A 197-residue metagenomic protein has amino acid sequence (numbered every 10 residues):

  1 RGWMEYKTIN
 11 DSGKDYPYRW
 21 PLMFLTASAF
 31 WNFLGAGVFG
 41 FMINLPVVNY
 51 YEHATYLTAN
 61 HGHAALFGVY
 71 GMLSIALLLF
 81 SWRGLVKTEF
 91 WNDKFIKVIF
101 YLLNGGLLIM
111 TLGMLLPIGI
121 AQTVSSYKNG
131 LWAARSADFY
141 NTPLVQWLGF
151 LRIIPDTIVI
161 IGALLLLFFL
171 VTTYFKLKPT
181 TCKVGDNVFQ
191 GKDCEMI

Functional and structural regions predicted by a protein language model:
R1-D11: Acidic, glycine-rich loop-and-beta core segments that form the ion-binding/anion-interacting portion of active sites
R1-W3, P21-P46, T58-V86, D93-N141 (+1 more regions): Hydrophobic cores of alpha-helical transmembrane segments in multi-pass integral membrane proteins
D11-K14, V69, E89: A ubiquitous, low-specificity "background" feature that marks scattered single residues across proteins without
G13-P21: Histidine/acidic residue-rich metal-binding segments in metalloenzymes
N49-H53: Membrane-interface helix termini and inter-helical loops of multi-pass transporters
W91-D93, C182-K183: General structural signal for secondary-structure boundaries
K178-I197: Short, highly charged, low-complexity non-transmembrane loops/tails of multi-pass membrane proteins
